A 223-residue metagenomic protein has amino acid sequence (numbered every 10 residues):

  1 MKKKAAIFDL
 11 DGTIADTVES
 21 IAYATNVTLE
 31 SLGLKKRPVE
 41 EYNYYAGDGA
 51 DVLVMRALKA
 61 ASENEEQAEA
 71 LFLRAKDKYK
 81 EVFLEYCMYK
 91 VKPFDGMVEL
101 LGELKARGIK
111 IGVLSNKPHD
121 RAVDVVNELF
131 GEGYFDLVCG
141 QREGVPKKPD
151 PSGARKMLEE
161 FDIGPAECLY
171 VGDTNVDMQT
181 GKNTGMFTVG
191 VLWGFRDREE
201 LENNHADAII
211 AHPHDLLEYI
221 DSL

Functional and structural regions predicted by a protein language model:
M1-Y44, D51: Active-site neighborhood of HAD-like aspartate-dependent phosphohydrolases
T28-L29, G49-Q67, V125, M157-L158: Helix-loop "lid/cap" segments that line or gate small-molecule binding pockets
K59-E99, R107: Metal-dependent phosphoesterase signature
Y89-K92, P118-V171, N175-T184, R198-E200: Substrate-recognition "cap/lid" segment bordering the active-site pocket of phosphatases
V98-K105, M178-K182: Surface-exposed amphipathic alpha-helices with a cationic face
L100-V126: Substrate-recognition element of Asp-dependent hydrolases with the DxDx(T/V) motif
W193-N203: Short, glycine/polar-rich helix-capping loops at beta-to-alpha or helix-loop-helix junctions that flank or form
A208-H212: Short acidic-hydrophobic, aromatic-tinged amphipathic segments that line or gate anion-handling sites
